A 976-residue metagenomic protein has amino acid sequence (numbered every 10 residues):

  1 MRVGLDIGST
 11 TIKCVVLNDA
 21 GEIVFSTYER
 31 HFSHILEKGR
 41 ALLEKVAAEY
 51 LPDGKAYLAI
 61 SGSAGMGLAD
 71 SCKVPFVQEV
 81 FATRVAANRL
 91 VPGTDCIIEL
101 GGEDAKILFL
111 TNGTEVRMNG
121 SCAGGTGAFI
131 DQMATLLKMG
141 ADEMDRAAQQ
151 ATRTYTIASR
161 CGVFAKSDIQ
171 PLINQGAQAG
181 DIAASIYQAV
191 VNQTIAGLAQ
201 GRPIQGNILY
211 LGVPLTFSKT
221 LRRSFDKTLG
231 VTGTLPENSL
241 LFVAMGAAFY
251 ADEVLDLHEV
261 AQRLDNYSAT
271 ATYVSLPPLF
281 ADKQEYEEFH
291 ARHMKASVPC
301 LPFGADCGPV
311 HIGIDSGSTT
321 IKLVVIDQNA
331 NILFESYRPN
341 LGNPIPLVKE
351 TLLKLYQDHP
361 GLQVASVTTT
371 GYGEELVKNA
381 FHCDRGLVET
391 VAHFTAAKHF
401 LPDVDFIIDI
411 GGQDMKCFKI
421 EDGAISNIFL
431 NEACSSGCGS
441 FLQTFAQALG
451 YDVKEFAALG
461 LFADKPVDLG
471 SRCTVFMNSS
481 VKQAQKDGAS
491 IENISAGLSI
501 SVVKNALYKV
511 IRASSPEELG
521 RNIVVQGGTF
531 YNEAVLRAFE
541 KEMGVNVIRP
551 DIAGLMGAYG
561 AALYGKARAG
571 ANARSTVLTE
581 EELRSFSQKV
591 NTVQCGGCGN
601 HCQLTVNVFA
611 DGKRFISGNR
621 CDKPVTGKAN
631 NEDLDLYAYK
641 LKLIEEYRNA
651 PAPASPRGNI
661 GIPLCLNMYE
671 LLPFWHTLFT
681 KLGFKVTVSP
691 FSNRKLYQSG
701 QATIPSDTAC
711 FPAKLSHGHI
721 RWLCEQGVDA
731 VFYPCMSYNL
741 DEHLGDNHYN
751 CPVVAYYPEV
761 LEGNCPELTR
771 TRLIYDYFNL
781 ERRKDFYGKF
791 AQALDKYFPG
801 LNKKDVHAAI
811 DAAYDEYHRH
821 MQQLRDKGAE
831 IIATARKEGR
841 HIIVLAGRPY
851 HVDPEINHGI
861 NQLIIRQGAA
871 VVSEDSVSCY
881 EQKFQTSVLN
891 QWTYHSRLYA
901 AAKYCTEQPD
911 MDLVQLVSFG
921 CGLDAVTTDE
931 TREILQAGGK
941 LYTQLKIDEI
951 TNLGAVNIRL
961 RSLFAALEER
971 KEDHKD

Functional and structural regions predicted by a protein language model:
M1-A20, T94-T111, L301-N329, L333 (+4 more regions): Gly/Thr-rich phosphate-binding beta-strand-loop-beta motif of the actin/hexokinase/Hsp70
G4-K45, E115-V116, G120, I314-K354 (+2 more regions): Short glycine-rich, Thr/Ser-proximal phosphate-binding strand/loop in the N-terminal lobe of ATP-dependent enzymes
H34-I35, N112-R153, L240-V243, F249-E253 (+9 more regions): Glycine-rich phosphate-binding loop plus the immediately following alpha-helix
A64, L198-T228, S239-V243, T370-G373 (+5 more regions): Glycine-rich phosphate-binding loops at beta-strand->alpha-helix junctions
V85, G127-Q132, E237-T270, T395 (+3 more regions): Glycine-rich phosphate-binding/hydrolytic loop that grips phosphoryl groups
K106, E253-P309, K416, A567-D633: Acidic, glycine/GT-rich loop-and beta-edge segments that sit at the periphery of enzyme/chaperone cores
N119, A123-I130, C434-L442, L449 (+2 more regions): An N-terminal assembly and electron-transfer interface module characteristic of large anaerobic redox and radical
I182-G206, A247, A291-C300, G497-G520 (+1 more regions): Phosphate/ATP-binding catalytic cores across multiple sugar-kinase/actin-like superfamilies, primarily ASKHA
